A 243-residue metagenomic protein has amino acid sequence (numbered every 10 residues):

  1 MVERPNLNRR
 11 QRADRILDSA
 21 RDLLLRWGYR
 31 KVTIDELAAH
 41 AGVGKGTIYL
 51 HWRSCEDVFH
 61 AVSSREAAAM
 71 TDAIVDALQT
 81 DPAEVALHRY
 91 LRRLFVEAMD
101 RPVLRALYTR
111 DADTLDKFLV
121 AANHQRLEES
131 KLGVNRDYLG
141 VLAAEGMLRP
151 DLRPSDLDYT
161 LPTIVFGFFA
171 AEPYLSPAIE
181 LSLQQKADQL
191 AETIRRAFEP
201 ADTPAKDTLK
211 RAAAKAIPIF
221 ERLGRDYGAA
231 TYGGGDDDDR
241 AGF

Functional and structural regions predicted by a protein language model:
M1-W27, K31-V43, D57-H60: Basic, helix-initiating cap at the start of DNA-binding domains
S19-L23, R93, E97, I164: Short amphipathic alpha-helical elements of helix-turn-helix/winged-helix folds
A41-W52: Short hydrophobic/aromatic patch on the recognition helix
A61, V75-L104, A121, D158 (+1 more regions): Hydrophobic alpha-helical connector segments
S63-T71: Short, basic, alpha-helical segments at the C-terminal edge of helix-turn-helix-like DNA-binding modules
A98-A122, R136, D207-K210: Amphipathic alpha-helical segments used for helix-helix packing
F118-M147, L152-V165, F169-A170, Q185-D188 (+1 more regions): Amphipathic alpha-helical packing segments from all-alpha helical-bundle domains
D137-E145, A170, Y174-F243: C-terminal peripheral helix-coil segments that are non-catalytic and often amphipathic
